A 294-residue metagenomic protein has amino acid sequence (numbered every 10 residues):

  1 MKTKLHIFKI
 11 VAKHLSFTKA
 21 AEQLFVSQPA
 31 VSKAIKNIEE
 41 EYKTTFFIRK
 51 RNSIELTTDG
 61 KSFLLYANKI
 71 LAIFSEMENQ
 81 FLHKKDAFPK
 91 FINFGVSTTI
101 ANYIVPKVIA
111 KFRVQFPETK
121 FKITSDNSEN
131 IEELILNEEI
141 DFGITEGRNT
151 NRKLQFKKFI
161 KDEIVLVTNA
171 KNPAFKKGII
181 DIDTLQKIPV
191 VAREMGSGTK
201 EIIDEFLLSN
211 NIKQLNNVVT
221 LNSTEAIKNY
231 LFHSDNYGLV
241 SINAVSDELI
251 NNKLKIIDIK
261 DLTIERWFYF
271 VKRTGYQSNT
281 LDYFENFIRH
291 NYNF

Functional and structural regions predicted by a protein language model:
K9-S27: Short helix-boundary/capping micro-motifs
I38-E39, F112: Conserved amphipathic alpha-helical core elements
E39-L56: A short LG(V/I)-centered, amphipathic sequence patch enriched for acidic residue(s) preceding the LG motif
D86, K153-V191, M195, D282: Flexible hinge/capping segments at coil-to-helix
P89-R152, K213, T220-L221: Central regulatory/effector-binding core of bacterial HTH transcription factors
N127, E132, L136-E139, T145-E146 (+1 more regions): Hydrophobic hinge/microswitch elements
A174-K176, P189-N210, S278-N279, Y283-E285 (+1 more regions): Secondary-structure junction motif
K255-F294: A late-sequence structural motif
